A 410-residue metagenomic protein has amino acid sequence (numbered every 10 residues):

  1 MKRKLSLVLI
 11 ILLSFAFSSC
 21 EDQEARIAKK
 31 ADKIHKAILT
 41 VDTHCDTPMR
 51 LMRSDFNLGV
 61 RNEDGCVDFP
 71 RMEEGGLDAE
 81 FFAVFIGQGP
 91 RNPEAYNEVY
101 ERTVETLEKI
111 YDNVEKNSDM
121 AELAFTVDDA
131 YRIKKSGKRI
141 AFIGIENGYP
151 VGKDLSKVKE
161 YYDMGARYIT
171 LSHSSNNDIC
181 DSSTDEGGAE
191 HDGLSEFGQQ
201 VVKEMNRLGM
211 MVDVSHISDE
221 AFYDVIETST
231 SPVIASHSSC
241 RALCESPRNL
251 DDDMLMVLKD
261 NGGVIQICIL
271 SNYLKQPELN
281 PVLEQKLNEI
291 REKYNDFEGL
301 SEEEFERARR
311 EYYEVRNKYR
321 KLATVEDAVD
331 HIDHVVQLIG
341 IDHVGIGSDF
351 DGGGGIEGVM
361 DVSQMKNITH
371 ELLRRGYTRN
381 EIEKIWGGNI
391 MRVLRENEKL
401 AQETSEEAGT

Functional and structural regions predicted by a protein language model:
M1-K4: Positively charged n-region of N-terminal signal peptides that target proteins for export
V8-A16: Bacterial N-terminal signal peptides
C20-D192, R241, E245-T410: N-terminal hydrophobic targeting/anchoring segments and the immediately downstream early-domain regions of hydrolases
A37-L39, L208-M210, S231-P232, V344: The start of beta-strands in P-loop NTPase/AAA+ ATPase cores
D154-V158, A221-T230: Distinct, well-ordered alpha-helical segments
E190-F197, D213-A221, V225, L250: Short, contiguous, pocket-lining structural segments that sit at or immediately flank catalytic/ligand-binding sites
H191-N206, V225-A235: Alpha-helix-loop-beta-strand connector modules within alpha/beta enzyme cores
Q200-V214, S218-A221, M254-G263: Substrate-binding cleft of carbohydrate-active enzyme catalytic domains
